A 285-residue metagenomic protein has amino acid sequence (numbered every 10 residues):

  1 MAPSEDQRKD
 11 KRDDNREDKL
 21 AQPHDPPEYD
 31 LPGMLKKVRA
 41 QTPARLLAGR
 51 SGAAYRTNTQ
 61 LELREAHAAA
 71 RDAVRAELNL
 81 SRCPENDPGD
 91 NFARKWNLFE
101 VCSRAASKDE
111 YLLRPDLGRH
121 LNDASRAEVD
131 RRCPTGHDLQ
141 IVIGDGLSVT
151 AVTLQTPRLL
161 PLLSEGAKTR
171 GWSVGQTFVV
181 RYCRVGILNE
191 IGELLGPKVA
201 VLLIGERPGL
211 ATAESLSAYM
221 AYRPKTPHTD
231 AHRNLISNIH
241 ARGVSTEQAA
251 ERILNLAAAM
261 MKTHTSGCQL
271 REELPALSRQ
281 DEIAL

Functional and structural regions predicted by a protein language model:
A2-D6, R16-D116, R126, A276-R279 (+1 more regions): Active-site loop/lid in soluble adenylation, ligation, and acyl-transfer enzymes
D87, L117-G136: Short, charged beta->alpha transition segments
S107, G146-A151, C183-R184, R207-L210: Gly/Ser/Thr-rich loops at beta-strand to alpha-helix junctions that form or flank small-molecule/cofactor-binding
A124-S125, R158-L162, V180-I187: Active-site glycine-rich loop that binds ribose-phosphate moieties when present
D138-A151, V201-L203, S237: Short glycine-rich or small-residue beta-strand-to-loop segments that form or flank ligand, phosphate, metal/Fe-S
V149-G171: Glycine-rich phosphate/diphosphate-binding loop of Rossmann-like nucleotide-binding domains
A167-A213: A contiguous pocket-lining binding segment that forms or flanks enzyme active sites
E206-L285: C-terminal functional extensions of proteins
